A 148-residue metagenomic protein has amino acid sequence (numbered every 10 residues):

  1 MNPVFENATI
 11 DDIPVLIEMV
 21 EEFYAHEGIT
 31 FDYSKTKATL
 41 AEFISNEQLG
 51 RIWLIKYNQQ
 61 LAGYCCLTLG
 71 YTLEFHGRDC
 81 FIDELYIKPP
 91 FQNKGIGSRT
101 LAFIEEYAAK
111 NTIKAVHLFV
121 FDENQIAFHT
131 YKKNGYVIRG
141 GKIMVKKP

Functional and structural regions predicted by a protein language model:
N2-F5: Extreme N-terminal starter segment of soluble prokaryotic enzymes
N7-P14, E18-G77, D83, Y107 (+1 more regions): Acetyl-CoA-dependent GNAT
I55, N93-S98: Glycine-rich acyl-CoA binding loop
A62, N111, K133-N134: Structural motif
L85-Q92: A short, internal acetyl-CoA/4′-phosphopantetheine-binding micro-motif in the GNAT/acyltransferase core
S98, A102, D122-G140, K146: Conserved active-site alpha-helix within GNAT-family acetyltransferase domains
L101, A108-F119: Conserved GNAT acetyl-CoA-binding A-motif
